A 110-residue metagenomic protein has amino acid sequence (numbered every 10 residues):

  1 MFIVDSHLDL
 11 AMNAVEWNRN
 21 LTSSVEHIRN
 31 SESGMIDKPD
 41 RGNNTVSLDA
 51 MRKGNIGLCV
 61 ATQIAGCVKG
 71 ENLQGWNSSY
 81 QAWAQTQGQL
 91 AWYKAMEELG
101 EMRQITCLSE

Functional and structural regions predicted by a protein language model:
M1-E110: N-terminal hydrophobic targeting/anchoring segments and the immediately downstream early-domain regions of hydrolases
